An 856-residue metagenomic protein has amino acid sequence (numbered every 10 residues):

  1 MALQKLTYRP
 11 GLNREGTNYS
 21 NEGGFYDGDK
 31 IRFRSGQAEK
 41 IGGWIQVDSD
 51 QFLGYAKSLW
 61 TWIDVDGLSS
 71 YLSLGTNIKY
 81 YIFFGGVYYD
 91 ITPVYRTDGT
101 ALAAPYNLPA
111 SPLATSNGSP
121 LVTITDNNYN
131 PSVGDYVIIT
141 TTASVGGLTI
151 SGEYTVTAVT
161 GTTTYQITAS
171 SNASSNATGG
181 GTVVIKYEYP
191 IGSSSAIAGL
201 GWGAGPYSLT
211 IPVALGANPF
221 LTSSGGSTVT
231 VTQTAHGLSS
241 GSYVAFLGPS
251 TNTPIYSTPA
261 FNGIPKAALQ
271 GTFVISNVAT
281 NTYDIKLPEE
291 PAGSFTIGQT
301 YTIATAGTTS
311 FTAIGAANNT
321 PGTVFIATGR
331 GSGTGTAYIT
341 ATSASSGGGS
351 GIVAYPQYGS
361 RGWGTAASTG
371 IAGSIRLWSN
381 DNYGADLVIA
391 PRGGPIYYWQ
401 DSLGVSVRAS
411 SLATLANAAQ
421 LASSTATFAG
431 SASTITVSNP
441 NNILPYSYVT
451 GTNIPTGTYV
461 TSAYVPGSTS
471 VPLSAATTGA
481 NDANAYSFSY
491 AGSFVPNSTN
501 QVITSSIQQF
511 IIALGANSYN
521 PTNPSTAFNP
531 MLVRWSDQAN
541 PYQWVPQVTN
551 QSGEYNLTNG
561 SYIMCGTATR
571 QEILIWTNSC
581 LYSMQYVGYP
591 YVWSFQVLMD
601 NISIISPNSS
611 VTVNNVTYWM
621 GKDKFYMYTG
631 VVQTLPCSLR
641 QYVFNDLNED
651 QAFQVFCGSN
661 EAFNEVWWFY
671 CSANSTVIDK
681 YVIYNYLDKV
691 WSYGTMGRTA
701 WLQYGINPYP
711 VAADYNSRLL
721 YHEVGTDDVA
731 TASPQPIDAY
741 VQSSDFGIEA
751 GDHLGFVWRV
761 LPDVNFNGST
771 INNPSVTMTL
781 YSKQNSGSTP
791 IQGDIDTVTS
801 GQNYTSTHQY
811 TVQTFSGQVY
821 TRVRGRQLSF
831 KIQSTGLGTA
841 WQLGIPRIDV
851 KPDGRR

Functional and structural regions predicted by a protein language model:
M1-A103, S195, Y358, L377-S379 (+1 more regions): Beta-sheet repeat architectures centered on beta-propellers
M1-Q4, R9-G11, E15-G16, N21-G23 (+2 more regions): Small/polar beta-strand repeat architecture
G43-W62, T92-A101, R361-G373, S406-A418 (+1 more regions): Beta-propeller and closely related beta-pinwheel folds
L68-S70, A385, Q571: Structural hallmark of WD40 beta-propellers
G75, G373-I375, S379-I396: Elongated alpha-helical scaffolds
K79-F83, Y358, I396-W399, S518-Q547 (+2 more regions): Short beta-strand segments and strand-loop junctions that repeat across beta-rich extracellular domains
T155-T157, T272-S276, D386-V388, L761-D763 (+1 more regions): Residues within well-ordered beta-strands of beta-sheet-rich folds
T168-S170, K286, S474, T522 (+4 more regions): Short linear Ser/Thr-Pro motifs
